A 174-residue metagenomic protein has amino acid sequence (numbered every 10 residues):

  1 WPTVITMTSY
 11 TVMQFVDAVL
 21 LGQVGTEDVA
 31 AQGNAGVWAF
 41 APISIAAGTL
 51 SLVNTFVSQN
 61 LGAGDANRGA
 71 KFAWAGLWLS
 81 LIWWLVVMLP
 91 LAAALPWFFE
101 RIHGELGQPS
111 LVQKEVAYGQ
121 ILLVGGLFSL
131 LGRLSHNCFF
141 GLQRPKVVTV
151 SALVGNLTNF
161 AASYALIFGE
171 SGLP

Functional and structural regions predicted by a protein language model:
W1-V12, V16, W38-I45, V124 (+1 more regions): Residue-level signal for short hydrophobic patches within transmembrane helices of multi-pass membrane transporters
T3, M7, A18-V19, T55 (+3 more regions): Transmembrane alpha-helix boundary and packing residues in multipass membrane permease domains and related
M7, G33-G36, S80, G119-L122 (+2 more regions): Residue-level recognition of transmembrane alpha-helices in multi-pass small-molecule transporters/permeases
V12-F15, Q23-T26, N60-A63, G141-L142 (+1 more regions): Helix-loop interface residues and adjacent transmembrane-helix termini in multi-pass membrane transporters, primarily
F15-V19, L134-C138, L157-F168: Alpha-helical transmembrane segments of multipass membrane proteins
V19-D28, R101-I102: Membrane-interface helix caps of multi-pass secondary transporters
V29-L89, S129-V148: Small-residue-rich hydrophobic transmembrane alpha-helices
V57-L127, T158-A161, A165, E170-P174: Short alpha-helical transmembrane segments in multi-pass integral membrane proteins
